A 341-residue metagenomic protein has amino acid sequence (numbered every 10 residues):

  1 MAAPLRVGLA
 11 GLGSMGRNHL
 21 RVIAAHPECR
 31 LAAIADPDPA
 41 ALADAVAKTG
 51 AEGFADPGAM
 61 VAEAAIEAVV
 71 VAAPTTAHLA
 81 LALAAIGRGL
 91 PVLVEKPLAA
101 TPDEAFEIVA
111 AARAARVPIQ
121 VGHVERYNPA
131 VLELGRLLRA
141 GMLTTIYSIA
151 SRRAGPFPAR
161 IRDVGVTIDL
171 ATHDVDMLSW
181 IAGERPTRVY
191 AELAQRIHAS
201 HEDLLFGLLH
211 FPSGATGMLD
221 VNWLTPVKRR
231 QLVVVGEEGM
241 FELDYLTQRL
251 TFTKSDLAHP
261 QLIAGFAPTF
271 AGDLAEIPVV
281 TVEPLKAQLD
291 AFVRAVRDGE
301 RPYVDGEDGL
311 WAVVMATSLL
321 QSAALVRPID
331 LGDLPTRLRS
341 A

Functional and structural regions predicted by a protein language model:
M1, A68-V70, A291-A341: C-terminal helix-rich "cap/oligomerization" subdomain common to oxidoreductases
M1-K48: N-terminal Rossmann-like dinucleotide-binding module
H19, A51-A111: Beta-loop-alpha module in the N-terminal Rossmann-like domain of NAD(P)-dependent dehydrogenases, especially those
A33, E67-A68, S148: Short, Asp-centered acidic motifs that coordinate Mg2+ and/or phosphate in catalytic or ligand-binding sites
T76, A99-I161: A contiguous active-site-proximal alpha/beta segment in oxidoreductase catalytic domains
Y127-S148, I168-A194, L208-T216, S322: Oxidoreductase and adenylate-handling cofactor-binding alpha/beta cores
V175-T253, V279-G299, T317, L334-A341: Contiguous beta-strand/loop segments that form the cofactor/metal-binding neighborhood of enzyme cores
